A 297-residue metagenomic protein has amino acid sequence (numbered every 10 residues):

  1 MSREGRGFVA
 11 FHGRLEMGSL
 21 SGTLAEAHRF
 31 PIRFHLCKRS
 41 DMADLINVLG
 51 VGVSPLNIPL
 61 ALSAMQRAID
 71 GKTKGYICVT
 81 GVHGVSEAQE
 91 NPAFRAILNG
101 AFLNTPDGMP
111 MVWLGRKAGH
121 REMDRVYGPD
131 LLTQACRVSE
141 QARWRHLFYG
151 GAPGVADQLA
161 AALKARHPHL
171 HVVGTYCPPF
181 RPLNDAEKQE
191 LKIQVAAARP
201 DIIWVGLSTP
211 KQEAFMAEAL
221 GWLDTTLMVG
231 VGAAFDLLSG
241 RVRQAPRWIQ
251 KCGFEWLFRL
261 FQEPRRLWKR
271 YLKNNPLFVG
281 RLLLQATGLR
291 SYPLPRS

Functional and structural regions predicted by a protein language model:
F8-F11, F30, F34: Aromatic (phenylalanine/tyrosine) cluster motif
K38-D130: N-terminal nucleotide/polyanion-binding subdomain common to many enzyme families
K74, W144, L223-T226: A short helix->loop->beta-strand "cap" motif at the edges of active sites that frequently abuts
D107, A198-D201: Short acidic/histidine-rich motifs immediately flanking catalytic phosphotransfer sites in two-component signaling
P110-R116, Q244-R296: A transmembrane-helix-recognition feature enriched in membrane-embedded lipid enzymes and envelope glyco-/phospholipid
V112-Q194, A198: Conserved beta-alpha
A160-L163, H171-A198, L207-L237, R241-V242 (+3 more regions): Internal alpha/beta domain cores that form substrate/cofactor-binding pockets in large enzymes and binding proteins
